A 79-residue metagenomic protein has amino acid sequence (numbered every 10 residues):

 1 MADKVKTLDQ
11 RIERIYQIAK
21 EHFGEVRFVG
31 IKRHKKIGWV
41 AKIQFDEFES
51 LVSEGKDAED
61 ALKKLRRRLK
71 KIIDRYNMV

Functional and structural regions predicted by a protein language model:
M1-R11, F48-S50, K71-V79: Intrinsically disordered, low-complexity regions
A2-K42: N-terminal segment of the canonical double-stranded RNA-binding domain
Q17, I31, D57, N77-M78: Intrinsic disorder/low-complexity segments
F23, F45, L62-L65: Short intrinsically disordered, low-complexity segments
F23-G24, G55, L69, N77-M78: Short, flexible coil/linker elements and helix-boundary hinge sites characteristic of intrinsically disordered
I37-W39, L51, K63: Residues in flexible loops and secondary-structure boundaries
D46-D60: A short, exposed loop/beta-hairpin motif centered on an aromatic-Gly-Thr core
K56-I73: A short, charged, amphipathic alpha-helix used as a generic interaction element across diverse proteins
